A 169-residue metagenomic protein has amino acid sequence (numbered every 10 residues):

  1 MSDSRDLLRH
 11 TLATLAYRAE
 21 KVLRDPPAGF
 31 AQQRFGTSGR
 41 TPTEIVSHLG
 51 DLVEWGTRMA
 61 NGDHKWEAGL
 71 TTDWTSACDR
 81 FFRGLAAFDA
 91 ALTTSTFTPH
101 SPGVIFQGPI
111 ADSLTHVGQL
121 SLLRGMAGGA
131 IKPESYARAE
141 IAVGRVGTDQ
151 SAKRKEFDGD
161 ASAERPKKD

Functional and structural regions predicted by a protein language model:
M1-S2: Short, low-complexity N-terminal intrinsically disordered segments enriched in polar/charged residues
R5, R9-L23, F30-A68, T98-D169: Short, contiguous alpha-helical
R24-F30, A87-A90: Extracellular-facing binding/remodeling surfaces
R58-T96: Helix-adjacent hinge/juxtasegments
